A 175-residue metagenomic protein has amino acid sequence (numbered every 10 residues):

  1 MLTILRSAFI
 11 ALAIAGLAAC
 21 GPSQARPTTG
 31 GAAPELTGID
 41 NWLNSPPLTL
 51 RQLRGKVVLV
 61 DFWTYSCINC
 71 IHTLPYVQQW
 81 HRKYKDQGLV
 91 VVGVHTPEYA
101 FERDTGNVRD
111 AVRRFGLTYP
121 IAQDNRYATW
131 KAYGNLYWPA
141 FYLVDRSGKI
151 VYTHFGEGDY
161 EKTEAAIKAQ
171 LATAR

Functional and structural regions predicted by a protein language model:
M1-F9: Bacterial N-terminal signal peptides that target proteins for export
A8-A18: Bacterial N-terminal signal peptides
G21-R51: N-terminal "domain-start" segment that seeds a small globular fold
G38, I68, H72, Q79-D86 (+5 more regions): Sec-exported extracytoplasmic/periplasmic mature domains
W42, W63-S66, C70, W80 (+2 more regions): Signature tryptophan residues that serve as conserved aromatic anchors
L48-I71, V77, V91: Short active-site neighborhood of thiol/selenol oxidoreductases, capturing the structured segment around
K56, A111-Y119, Q123-K168: Thiol/disulfide oxidoreductase modules built on the thioredoxin-like
I71-F115, N125-K131: Structural microenvironment flanking redox-active thiols in thiol-disulfide oxidoreductases
